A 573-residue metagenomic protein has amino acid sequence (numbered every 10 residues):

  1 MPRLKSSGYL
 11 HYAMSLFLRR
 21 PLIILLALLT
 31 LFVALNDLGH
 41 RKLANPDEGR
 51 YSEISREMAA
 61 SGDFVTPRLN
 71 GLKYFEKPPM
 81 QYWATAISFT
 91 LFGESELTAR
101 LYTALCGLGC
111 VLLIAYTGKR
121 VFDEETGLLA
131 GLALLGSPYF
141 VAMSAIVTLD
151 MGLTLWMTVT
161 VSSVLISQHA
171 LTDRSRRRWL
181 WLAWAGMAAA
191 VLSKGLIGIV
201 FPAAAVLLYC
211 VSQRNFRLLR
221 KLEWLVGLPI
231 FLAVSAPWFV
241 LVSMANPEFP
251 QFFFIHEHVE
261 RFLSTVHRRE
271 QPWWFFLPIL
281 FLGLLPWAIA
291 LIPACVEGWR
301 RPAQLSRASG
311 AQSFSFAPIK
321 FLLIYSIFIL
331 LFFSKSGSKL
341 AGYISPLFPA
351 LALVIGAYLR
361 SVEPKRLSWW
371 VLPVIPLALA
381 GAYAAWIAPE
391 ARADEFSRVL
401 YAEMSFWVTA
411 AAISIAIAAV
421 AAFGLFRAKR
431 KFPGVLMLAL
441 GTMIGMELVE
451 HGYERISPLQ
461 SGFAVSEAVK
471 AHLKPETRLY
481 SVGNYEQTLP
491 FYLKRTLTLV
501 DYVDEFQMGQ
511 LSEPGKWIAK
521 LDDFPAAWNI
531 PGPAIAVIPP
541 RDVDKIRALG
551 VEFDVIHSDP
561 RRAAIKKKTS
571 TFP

Functional and structural regions predicted by a protein language model:
M1-Y12: N-terminal amphipathic/basic-hydrophobic helices that include classical n-h-c signal peptides and signal-anchor
H11-W369: Membrane-integral, polyisoprenol-dependent glycosyltransferases of the GT-C/oligosaccharyltransferase superfamily
R177, W181, A294-P573: Membrane-embedded architecture of ER/inner-membrane glycosylation machinery
